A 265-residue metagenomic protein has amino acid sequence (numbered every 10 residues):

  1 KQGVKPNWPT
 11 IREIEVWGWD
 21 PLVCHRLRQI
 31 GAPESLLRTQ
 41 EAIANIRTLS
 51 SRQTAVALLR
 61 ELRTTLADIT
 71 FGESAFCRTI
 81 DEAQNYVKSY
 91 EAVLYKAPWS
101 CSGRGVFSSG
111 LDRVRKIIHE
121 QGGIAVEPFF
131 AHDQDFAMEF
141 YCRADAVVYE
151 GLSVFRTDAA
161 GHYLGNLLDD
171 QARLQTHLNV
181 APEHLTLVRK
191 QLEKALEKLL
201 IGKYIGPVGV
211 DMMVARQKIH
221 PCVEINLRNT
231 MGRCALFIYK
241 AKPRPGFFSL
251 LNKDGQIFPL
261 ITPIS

Functional and structural regions predicted by a protein language model:
K1-K88, C101: Conserved N-proximal alpha/beta basic substrate-recognition cap immediately N-terminal to, or forming the N-lobe
V23-G31, R104-F107, F136-A137, R216-V223 (+1 more regions): A short acidic (Asp/Glu
G72-C77, A92-V114, Q134-A137, A159-L178: Glycine-rich phosphate-binding loop of ATP-grasp-fold ATP-dependent ligases
E91, S109-L164, M213-C222: Phosphate-binding site of ATP-dependent enzymes
S100, F129-D133, G202-G206: A short catalytic or substrate-binding loop motif that flags glycine-/basic-rich loops and adjacent residues that bind
F140-L196, K203, N226-N252: ATP-dependent carboxylate/phosphate-activation module, predominantly the ATP-grasp catalytic core and closely related
K198-M231: Conserved metal-phosphate-binding beta-hairpin within the catalytic cores of diverse ATP-dependent phosphoryl-transfer
P259-S265: Long, Lys/Arg- and hydrophobic-enriched amphipathic alpha-helices
